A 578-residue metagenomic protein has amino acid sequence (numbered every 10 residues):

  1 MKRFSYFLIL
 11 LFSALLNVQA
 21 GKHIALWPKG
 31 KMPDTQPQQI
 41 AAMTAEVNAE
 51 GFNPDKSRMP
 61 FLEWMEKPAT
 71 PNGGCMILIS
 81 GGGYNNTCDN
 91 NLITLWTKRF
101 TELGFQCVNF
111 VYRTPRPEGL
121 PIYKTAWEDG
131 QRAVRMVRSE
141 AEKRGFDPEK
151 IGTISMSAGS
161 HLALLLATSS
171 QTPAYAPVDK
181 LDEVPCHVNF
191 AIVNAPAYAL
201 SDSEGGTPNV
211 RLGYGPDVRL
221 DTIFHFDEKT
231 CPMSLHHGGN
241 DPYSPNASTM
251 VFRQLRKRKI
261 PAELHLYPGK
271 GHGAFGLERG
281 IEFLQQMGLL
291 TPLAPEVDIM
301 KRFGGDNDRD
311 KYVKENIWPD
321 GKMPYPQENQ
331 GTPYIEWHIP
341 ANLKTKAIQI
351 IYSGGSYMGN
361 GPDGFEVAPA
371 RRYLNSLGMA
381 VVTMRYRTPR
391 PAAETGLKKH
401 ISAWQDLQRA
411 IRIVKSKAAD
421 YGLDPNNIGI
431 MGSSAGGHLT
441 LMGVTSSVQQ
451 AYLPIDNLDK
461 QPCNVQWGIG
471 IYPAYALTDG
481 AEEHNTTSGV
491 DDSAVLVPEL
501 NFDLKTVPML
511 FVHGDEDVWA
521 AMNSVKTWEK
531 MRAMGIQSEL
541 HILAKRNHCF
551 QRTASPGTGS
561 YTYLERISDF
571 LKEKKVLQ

Functional and structural regions predicted by a protein language model:
G21-A69, P295-N342: N-terminal cap/lid segment of alpha/beta-hydrolase-fold proteins
G73-G81, K346-G354: Short beta-strand element of the alpha/beta-hydrolase
S80-N85, G239, S353-M358, D515: Active-site glycine-rich loops that stabilize anionic/oxyanionic intermediates across multiple enzyme folds
C88-D89, L95-T97, V111-P148, G361-E366 (+3 more regions): Catalytic nucleophile-loop/oxyanion-hole region of alpha/beta-hydrolase and closely related hydrolase-like folds
L120, N246-P295, V525-Q578: C-terminal catalytic histidine-bearing segment of alpha/beta-hydrolase fold enzymes
R132-V210, D217, R409-S493: Primarily recognizes the serine-hydrolase "nucleophile elbow" in alpha/beta-hydrolase and SGNH/GDSL folds
L235-H237, F511-H513: Short beta-strand/loop motif that positions the catalytic acidic residue of the alpha/beta-hydrolase fold
N240-S244, E516-A520: Acidic catalytic loop of the alpha/beta-hydrolase fold
